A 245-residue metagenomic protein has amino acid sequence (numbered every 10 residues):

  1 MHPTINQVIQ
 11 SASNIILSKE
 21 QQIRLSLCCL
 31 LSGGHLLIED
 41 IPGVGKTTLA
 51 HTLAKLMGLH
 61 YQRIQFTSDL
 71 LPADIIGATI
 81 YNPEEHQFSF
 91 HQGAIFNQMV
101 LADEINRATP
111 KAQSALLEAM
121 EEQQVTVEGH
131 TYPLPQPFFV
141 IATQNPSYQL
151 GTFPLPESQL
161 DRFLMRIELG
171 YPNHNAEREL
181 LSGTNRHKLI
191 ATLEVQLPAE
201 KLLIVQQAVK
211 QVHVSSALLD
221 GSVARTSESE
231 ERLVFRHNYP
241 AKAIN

Functional and structural regions predicted by a protein language model:
H2-V44: Pre-Walker A (pre-P-loop) alpha-helix and adjacent loop at the N terminus of AAA/AAA+ ATPase modules, a conserved
L27-T67: Walker A/P-loop
L56-E84: AAA+/P-loop NTPase substrate/partner-engagement loops
L59, F153-G170, K188-T192: A short helix-turn-beta junction within AAA+ P-loop NTPase domains corresponding to the substrate/partner-engaging
Q65-L70, L164-A176, L193-Q196, V214: Conserved AAA+ ATPase "SRH/arginine-finger" region at the nucleotide-binding site
S89-Q98, V127-Q144, L155-L164, A241-K242: AAA+/SF3 P-loop NTPase mechanochemical coupling elements
F96-E121, P135, G151-S158, Y171-E179: Conserved AAA+/SF3 P-loop NTPase catalytic/coupling segment centered on the Walker-B
N185-N245: Basic, amphipathic alpha-helical bundle interface domains used for macromolecular binding and assembly
